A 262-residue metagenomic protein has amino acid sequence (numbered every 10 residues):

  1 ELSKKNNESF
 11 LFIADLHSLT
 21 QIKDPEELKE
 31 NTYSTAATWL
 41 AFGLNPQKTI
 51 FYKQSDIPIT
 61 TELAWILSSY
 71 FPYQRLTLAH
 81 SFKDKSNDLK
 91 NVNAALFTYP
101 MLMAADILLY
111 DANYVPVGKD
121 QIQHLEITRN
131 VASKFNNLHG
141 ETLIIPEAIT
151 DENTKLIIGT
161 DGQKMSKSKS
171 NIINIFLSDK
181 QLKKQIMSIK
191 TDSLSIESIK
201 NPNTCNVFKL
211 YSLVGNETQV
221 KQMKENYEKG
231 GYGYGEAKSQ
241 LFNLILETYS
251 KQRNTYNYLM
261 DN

Functional and structural regions predicted by a protein language model:
E1-A105, T218, R253: N-terminal Rossmann-like or analogous alpha/beta NTP/dinucleotide-binding catalytic cores that position adenine
I13-H17, L108-N113, Y256-M260: A short small-residue
D24-P25, Y114-G118, E197: Short, polar/flexible loop-turn hinges at active-site or ligand-entry regions and domain interfaces
W39, L67, D120, G162 (+1 more regions): Divalent metal-coordination and catalytic microenvironments
I50-K53, P116, L194: Short catalytic-loop micro-motif centered on adjacent basic/acidic residues
Y73-T77, L109-P116, G215-M223, K251-R253: Short helix-capping/linker segments at secondary-structure and domain boundaries
D84, L89-V131, F135: Internal, conserved structured core segments that host functional sites
Q123, R129-N262: Conserved nucleotide- and phosphate/pyrophosphate-binding catalytic cores in adenylate/nucleotidyl-handling enzymes
